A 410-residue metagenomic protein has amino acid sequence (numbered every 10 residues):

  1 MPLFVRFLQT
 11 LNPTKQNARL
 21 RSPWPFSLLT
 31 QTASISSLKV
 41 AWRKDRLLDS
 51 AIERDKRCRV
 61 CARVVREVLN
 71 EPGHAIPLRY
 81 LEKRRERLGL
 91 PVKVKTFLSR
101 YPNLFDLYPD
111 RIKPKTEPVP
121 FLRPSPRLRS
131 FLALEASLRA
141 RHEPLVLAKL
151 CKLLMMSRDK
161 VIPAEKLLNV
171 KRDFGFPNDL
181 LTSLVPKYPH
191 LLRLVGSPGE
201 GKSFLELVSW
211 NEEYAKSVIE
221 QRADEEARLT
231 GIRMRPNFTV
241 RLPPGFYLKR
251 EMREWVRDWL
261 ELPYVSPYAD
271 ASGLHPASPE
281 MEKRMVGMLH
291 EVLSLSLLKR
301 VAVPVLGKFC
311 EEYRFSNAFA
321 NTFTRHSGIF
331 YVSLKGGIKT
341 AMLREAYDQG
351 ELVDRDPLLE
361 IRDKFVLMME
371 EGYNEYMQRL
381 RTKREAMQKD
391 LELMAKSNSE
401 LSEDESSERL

Functional and structural regions predicted by a protein language model:
P2-L410: Long amphipathic alpha-helical repeat/alpha-solenoid cores
